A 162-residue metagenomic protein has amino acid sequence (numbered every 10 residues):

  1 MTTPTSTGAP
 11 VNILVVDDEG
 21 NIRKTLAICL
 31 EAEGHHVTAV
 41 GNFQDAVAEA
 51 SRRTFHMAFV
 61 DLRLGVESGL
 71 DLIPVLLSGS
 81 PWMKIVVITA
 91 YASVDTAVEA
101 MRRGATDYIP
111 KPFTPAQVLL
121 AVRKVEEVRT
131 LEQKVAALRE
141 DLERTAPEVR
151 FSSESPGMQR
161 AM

Functional and structural regions predicted by a protein language model:
G20-T38: Two-component/phosphorelay signaling modules centered on CheY-like receiver
R23, G65, T89, S93: The feature encodes the CheY-like receiver
G34-F43, E49: Short hydrophobic/Thr-rich beta-strand motif most characteristic of the beta2 strand and flanking loop of CheY-like
N42, S68-D71: Acidic catalytic/metal-coordinating carboxylates
A48, L70-W82, E99: Short amphipathic alpha-helix used as the core "switch/output" element in two-component signaling
R53-F59, L64: Active-site beta3 strand of CheY-like receiver
R139-M162: AAA+ ATPase active-site-proximal loops
